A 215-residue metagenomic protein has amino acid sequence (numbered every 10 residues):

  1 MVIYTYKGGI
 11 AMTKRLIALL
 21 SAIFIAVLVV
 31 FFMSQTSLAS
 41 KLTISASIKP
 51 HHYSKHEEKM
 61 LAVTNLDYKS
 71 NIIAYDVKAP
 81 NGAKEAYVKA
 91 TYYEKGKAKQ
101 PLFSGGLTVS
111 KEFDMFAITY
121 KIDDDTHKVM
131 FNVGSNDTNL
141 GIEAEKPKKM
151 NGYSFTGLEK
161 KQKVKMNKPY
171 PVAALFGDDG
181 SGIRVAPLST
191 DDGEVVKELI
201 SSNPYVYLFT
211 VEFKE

Functional and structural regions predicted by a protein language model:
M1-A11: Short, Lys/Arg-enriched N-terminal segments with co-localized hydrophobic residues within the first ~10-30 amino acids
T5-K7, S54, K69, D76 (+5 more regions): Compositionally biased, intrinsically disordered low-complexity regions enriched in proline and serine
M12-S40: Sec-dependent N-terminal signal peptides of Gram-positive bacterial secreted proteins and lipoproteins
K14, E58-L61, A74-Y75, E159 (+1 more regions): Short secondary-structure boundary micro-motifs
S34-K97: Short N-terminal edge-element motif at the start of the domain
K97-V109: A short, surface-exposed interaction/processing loop segment used at functional sites
G106-E215: Extracytoplasmic electrostatic interaction patches
